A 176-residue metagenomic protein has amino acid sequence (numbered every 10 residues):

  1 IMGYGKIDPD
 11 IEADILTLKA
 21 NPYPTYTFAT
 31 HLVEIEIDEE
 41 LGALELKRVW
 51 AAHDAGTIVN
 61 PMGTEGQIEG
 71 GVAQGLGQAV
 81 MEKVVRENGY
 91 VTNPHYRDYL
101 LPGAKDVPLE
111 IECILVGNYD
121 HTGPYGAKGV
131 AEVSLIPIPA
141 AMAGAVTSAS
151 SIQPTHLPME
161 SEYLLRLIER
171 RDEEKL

Functional and structural regions predicted by a protein language model:
I1-L176: Cofactor-binding beta-sheet edge motifs in enzyme active sites
